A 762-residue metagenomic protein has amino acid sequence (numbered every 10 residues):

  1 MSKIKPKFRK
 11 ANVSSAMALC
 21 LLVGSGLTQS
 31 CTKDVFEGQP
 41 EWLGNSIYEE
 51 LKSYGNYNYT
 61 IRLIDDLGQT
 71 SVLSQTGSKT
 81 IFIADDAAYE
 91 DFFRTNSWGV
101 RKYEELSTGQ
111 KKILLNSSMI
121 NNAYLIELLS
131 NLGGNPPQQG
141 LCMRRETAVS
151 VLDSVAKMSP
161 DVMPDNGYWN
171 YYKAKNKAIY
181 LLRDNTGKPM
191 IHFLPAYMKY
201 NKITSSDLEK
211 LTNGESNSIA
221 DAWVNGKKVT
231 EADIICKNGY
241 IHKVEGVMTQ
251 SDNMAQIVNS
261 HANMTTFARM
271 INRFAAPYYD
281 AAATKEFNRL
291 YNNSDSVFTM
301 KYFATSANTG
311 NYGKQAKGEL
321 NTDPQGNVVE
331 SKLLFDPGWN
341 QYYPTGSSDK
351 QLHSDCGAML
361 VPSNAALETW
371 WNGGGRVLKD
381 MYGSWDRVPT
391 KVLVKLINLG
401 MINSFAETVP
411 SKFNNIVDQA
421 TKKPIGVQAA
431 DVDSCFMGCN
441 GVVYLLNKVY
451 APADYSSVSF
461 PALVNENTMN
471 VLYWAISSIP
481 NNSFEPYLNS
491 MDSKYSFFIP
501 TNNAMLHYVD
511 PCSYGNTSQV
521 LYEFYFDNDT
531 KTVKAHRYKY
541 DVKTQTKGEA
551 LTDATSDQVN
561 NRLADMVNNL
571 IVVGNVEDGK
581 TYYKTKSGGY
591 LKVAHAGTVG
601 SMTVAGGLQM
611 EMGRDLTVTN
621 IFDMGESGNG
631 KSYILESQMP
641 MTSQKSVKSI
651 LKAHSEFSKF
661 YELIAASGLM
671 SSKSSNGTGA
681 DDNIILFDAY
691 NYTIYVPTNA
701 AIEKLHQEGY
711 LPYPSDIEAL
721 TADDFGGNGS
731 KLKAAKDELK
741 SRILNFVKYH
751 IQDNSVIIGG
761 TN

Functional and structural regions predicted by a protein language model:
M1-K10: N-terminal secretory signal peptides that target proteins for export/translocation
P6, S15-M17, T28-N762: Mature, structured domains of secreted/extracytosolic soluble proteins
V13-V23: Hydrophobic alpha-helical targeting segments used for export or membrane insertion
